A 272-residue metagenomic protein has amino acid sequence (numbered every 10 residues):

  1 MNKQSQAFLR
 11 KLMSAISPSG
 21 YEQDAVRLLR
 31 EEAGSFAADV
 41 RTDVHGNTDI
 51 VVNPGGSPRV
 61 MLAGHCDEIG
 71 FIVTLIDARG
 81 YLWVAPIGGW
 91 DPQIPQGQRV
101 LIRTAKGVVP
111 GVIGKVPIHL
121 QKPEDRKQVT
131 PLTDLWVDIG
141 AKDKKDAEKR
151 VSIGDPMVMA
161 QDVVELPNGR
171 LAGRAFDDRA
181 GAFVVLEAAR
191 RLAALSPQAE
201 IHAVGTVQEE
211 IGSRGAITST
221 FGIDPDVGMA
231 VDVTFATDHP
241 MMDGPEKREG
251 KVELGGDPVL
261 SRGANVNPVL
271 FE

Functional and structural regions predicted by a protein language model:
M1-E272: N-terminal hydrophobic/helix-forming segments and targeting peptides
